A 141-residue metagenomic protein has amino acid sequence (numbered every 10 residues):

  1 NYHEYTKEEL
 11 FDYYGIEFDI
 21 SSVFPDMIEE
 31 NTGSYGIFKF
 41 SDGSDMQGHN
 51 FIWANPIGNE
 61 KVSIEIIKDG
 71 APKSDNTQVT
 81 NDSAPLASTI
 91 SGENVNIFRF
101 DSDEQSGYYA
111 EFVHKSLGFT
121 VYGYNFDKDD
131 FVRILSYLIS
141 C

Functional and structural regions predicted by a protein language model:
N1-Y109, V113-H114: Short, solvent-exposed recognition patches
K115-C141: Surface-exposed amphipathic alpha-helical segments
